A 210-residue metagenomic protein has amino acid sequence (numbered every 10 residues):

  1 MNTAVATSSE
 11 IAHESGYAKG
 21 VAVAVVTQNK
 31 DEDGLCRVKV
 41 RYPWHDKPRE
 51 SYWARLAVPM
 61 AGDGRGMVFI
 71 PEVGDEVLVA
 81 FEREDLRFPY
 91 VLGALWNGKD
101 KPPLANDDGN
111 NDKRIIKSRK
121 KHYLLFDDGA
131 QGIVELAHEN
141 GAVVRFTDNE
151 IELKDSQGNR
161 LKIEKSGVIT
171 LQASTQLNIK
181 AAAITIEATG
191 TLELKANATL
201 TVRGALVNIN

Functional and structural regions predicted by a protein language model:
M1-N210: Amphipathic alpha-helical and helix-coil boundary elements used as assembly and membrane-proximal scaffolds
